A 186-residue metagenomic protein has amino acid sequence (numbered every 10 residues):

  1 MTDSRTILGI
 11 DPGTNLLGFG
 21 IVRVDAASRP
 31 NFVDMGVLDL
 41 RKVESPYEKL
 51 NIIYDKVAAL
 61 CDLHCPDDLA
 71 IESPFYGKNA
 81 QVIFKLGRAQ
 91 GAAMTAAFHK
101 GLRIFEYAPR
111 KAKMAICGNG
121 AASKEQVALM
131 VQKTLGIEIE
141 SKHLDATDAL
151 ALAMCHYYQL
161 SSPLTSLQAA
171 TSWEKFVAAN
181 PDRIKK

Functional and structural regions predicted by a protein language model:
M1-K186: Phosphate- and other anionic-substrate recognition elements at nucleic-acid/protein interfaces
